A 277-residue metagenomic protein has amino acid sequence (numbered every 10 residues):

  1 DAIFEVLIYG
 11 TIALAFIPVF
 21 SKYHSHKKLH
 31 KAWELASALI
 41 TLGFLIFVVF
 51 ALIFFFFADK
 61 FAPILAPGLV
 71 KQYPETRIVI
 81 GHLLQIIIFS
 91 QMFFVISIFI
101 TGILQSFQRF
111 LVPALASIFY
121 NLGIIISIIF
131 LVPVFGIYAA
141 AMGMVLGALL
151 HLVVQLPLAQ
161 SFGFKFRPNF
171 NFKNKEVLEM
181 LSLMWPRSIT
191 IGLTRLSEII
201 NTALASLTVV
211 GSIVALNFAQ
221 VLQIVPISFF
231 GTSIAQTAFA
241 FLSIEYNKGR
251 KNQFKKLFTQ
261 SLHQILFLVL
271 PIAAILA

Functional and structural regions predicted by a protein language model:
D1-A277: Membrane-embedded alpha-helical bundles of multi-pass transporters/translocases, especially carrier/permease families
